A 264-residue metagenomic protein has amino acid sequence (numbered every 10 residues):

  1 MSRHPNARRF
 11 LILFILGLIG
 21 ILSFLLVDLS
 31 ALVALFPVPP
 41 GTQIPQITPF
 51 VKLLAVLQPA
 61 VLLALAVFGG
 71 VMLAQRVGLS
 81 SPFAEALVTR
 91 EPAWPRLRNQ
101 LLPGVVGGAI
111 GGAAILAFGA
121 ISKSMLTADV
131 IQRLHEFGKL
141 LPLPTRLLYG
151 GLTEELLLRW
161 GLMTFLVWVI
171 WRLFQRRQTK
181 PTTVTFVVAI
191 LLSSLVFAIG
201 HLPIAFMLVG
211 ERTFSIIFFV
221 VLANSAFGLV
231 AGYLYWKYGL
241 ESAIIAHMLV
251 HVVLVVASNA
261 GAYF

Functional and structural regions predicted by a protein language model:
M1-L16, A55-A60, P92-A109, E241-I244: Alpha-helical transmembrane segments and their helix-start/interface "positive-inside/aromatic belt" motifs in integral
L16-L35, V67-Q75, I115-A120: Alpha-helical transmembrane segments of multi-pass membrane proteins
S30-Q46, L126-G138, R212, I217: Membrane-interfacial helical/loop segments at transmembrane boundaries in membrane proteins
G41-Q58, F137-L147: Membrane-interface segments at the starts/ends of alpha-helical transmembrane spans
V51-L63, I216-A223: Alpha-helical transmembrane segments of polytopic membrane proteins
A66-P82, G161-W168: Membrane-water interface of transmembrane alpha-helices
G78-T153, W168-R177: Juxtamembrane helix-loop-helix connectors linking adjacent transmembrane helices in multi-pass membrane enzymes
L140-F264: Transmembrane helix-loop-helix hairpins at the membrane interface of multi-pass integral membrane proteins
